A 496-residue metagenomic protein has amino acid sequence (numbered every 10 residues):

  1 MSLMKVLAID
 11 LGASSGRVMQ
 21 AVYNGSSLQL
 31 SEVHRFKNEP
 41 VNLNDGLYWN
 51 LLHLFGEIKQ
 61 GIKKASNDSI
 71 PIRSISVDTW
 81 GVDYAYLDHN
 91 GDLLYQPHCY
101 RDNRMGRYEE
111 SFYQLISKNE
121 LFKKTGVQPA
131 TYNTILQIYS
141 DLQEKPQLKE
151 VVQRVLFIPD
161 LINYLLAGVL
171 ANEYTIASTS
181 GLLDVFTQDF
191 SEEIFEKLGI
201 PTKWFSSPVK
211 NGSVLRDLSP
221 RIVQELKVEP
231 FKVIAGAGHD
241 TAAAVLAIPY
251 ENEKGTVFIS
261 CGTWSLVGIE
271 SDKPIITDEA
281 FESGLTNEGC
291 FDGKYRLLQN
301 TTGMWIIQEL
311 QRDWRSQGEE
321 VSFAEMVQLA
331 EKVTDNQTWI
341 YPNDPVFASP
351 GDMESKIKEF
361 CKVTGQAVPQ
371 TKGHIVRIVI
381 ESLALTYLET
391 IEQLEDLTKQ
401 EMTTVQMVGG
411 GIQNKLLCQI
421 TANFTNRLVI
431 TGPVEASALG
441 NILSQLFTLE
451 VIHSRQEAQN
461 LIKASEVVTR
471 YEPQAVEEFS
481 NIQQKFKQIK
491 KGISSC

Functional and structural regions predicted by a protein language model:
M1-Y95, V223-V233, T425-R427, C496: N-terminal glycine/serine-rich phosphate-binding loop of ATP-dependent small-molecule kinases, especially carbohydrate
L7-A8, Q20, Y113-T125, Y139-F157 (+8 more regions): Active-site core segments that coordinate phosphate-bearing ligands/cofactors across diverse enzyme families
R35, E39, H98-M105, T263-S265 (+1 more regions): Short, acidic/turn-prone active-site loops that include or flank metal/cofactor- and phosphate-binding residues
H53-S66, T187-E193, T386-Q393: Short, well-ordered amphipathic alpha-helical segments that serve as non-catalytic structural scaffolds within diverse
K63-N133: Active-site phosphate-binding/coordination module
P71-T79, R154, S207, Q400-G409: Short glycine-rich phosphate-binding loop at a beta-alpha junction
G168-I176: Enzymes and membrane/adaptor proteins characterized by extended Gly/Ser/Thr/Asp/Glu-rich, aromatic-dotted
